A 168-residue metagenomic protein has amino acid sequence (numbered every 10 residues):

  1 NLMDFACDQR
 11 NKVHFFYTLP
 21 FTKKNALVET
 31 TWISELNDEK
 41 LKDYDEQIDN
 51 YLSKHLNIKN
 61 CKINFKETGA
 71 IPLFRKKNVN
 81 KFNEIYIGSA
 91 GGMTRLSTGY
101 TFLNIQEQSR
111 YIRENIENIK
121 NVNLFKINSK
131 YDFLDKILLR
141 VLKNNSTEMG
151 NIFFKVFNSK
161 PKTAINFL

Functional and structural regions predicted by a protein language model:
F5-K12, F16, W32-Y111: FAD/FMN-dependent oxidoreductases across multiple families
L19-T22: A short, hydrophobic, proline-anchored segment that marks a local hinge/packing element in signaling and regulatory
K24-T30: Glycine-rich, often proline-containing surface loops adjacent to acidic residues and nearby aromatics that form
A26, Y86-G88, S129-F133: Short acidic (Asp/Glu) and glycine-rich catalytic loops that position anionic groups and cofactors
R110-L168: C-terminal helical "tail/cap" subdomain of flavin- and related membrane-associated enzymes
